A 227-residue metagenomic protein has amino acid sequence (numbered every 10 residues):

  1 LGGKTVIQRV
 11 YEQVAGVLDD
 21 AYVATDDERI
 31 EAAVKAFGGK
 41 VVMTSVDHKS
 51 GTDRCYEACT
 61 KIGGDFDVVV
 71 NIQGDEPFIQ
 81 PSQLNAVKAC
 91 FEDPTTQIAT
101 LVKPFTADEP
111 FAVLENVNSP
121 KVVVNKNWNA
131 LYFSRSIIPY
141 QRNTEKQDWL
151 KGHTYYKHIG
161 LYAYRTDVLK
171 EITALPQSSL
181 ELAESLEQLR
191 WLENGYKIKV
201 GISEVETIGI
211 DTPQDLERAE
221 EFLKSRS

Functional and structural regions predicted by a protein language model:
L1-A24: N-terminal glycine-rich phosphate-binding loop and ensuing alpha1 helix
L18, G64-F66, D93-T96, Y196: Short, high-confidence coil segments that cap the C-terminus of an alpha-helix and link into the following beta-strand
Y22, E28-A86: Short phosphate-binding loop-to-helix
T25-D26, I79, Y164, D211: A conserved hydrophobic position in a structured secondary element of the catalytic/binding core that shapes
G64, W149-S227: Conserved alpha/beta core of the MobA/IspD/sugar-nucleotide pyrophosphorylase nucleotidyltransferase superfamily
Q80-I172: Conserved core of the sugar-phosphate nucleotidyltransferase
